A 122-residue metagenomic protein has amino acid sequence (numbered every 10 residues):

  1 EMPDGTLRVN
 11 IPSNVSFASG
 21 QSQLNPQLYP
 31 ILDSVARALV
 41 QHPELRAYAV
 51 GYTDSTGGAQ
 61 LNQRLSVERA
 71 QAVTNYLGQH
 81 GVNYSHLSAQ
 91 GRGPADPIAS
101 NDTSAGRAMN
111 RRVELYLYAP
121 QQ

Functional and structural regions predicted by a protein language model:
E1, T6-L7, I31, R64 (+1 more regions): Short secondary-structure boundary micro-motifs
M2-T6, N10-P12, S19, S34 (+4 more regions): Extracytoplasmic
G5-T6, L32, Y76, Q90: A generic structural signal for ordered secondary structure
P12-N14, Y29, A70, R92: ATP/adenylate-binding site constellation spanning eukaryotic-like Ser/Thr protein kinases, ABC-transporter
N14-S16, Q23, R64, P97: Residue-level preference for alpha-helix termini and adjacent loops
S16-G51, N75-G78, L115-Q122: Periplasmic peptidoglycan-binding/anchoring modules of Gram-negative envelope and division proteins
V50-Q122: Periplasmic OmpA-like peptidoglycan-binding domain that tethers envelope proteins to the cell wall
